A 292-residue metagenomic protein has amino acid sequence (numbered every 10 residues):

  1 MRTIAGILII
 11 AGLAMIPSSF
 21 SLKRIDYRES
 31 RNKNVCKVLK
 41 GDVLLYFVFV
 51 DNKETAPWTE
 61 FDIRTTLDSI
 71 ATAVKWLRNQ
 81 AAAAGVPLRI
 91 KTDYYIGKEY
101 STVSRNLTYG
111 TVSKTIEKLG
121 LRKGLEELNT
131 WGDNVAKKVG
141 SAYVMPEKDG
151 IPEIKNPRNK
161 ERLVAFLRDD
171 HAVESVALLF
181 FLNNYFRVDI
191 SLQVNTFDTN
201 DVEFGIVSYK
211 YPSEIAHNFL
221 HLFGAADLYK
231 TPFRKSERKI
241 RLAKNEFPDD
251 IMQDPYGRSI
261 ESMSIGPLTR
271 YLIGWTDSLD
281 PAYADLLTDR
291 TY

Functional and structural regions predicted by a protein language model:
M1-I7: Positively charged n-region of N-terminal signal peptides that target proteins for export
A11-I25: Bacterial Sec-dependent signal peptides at the C-terminal "C-region" and cleavage site
L22-C36, L228-Y292: Replace "(M1/M4/M9/M12/WLM)" with "(e.g., M1/M4/M8/M9/M12/M26/WLM)" and add "not limited to" to clarify scope
L22-D170: Propeptide-to-catalytic entry region of secreted or membrane-anchored zinc metalloproteases
D42-Y46, A172-L178, N200-E203, P248: Loop/turn elements at helix/coil->beta-strand transitions in domains of secreted/extracellular proteins
I151-T196: Auxiliary, metal-adjacent structural segments of Zn-dependent hydrolase domains
D198-A216: Short pre-active-site segment immediately N-terminal to the catalytic Zn-binding motif
P212-L228: Active-site recognition of the HExxH zinc-binding catalytic motif
